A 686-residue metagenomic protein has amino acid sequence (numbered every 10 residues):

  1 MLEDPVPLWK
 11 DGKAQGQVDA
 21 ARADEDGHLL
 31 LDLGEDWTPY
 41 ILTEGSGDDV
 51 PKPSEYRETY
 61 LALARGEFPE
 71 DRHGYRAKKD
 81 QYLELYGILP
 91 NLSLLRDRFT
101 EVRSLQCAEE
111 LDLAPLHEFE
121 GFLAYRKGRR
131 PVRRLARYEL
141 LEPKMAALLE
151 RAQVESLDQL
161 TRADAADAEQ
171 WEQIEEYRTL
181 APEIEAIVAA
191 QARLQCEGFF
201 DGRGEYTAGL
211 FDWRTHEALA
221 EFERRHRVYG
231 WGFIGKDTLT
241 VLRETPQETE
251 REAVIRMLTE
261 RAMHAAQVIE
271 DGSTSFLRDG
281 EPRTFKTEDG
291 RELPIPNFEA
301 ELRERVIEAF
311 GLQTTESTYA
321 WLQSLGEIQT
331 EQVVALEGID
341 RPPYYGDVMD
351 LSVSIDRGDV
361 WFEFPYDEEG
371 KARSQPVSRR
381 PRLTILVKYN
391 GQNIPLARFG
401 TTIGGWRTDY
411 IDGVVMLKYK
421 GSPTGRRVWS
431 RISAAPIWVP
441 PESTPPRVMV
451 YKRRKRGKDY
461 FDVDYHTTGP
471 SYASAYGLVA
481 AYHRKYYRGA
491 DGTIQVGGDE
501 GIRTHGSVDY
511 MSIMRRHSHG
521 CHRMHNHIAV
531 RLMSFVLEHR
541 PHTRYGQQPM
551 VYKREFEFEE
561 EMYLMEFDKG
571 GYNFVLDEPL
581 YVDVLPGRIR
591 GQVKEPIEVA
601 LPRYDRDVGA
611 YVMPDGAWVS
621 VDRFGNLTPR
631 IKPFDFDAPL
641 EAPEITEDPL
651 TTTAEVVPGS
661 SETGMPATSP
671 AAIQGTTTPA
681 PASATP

Functional and structural regions predicted by a protein language model:
M1-P686: N-terminal pre-domains immediately preceding structured catalytic cores
